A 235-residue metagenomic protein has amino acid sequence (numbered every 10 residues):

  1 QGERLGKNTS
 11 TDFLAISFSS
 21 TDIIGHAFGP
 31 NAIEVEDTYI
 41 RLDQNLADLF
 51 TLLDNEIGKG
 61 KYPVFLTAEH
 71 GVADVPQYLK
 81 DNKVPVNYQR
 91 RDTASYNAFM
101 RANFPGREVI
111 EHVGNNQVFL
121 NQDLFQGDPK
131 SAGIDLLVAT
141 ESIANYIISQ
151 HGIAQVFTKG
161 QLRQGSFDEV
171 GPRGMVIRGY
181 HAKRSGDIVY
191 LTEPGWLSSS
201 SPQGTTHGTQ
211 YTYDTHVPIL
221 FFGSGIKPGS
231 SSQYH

Functional and structural regions predicted by a protein language model:
Q1-D12, S19-D22, H26, I148-Q155 (+1 more regions): His/Asp/Glu-rich, glycine-adjacent segments that coordinate divalent cations and/or stabilize oxyanion chemistry on
E3-L5, M175-H181, H207-Q210: Short, surface-exposed beta-strand/loop micro-motifs that present aromatic residues
K7-L42, D48, L79-K80: Active-site His/acidic residue clusters
F13-S17, F65, V189, L220: Structural motif
G29-Y39, D123-G133, H207, K227-Y234: Second-shell loop/turn segments in exported
I33, D43-S199: Secreted, luminal/periplasmic, and some membrane-associated catalytic domains that remodel anionic oxygen-ester
N45, Y190, I219-L220, H235: A short aromatic-rich beta-strand->coil structural motif
R184, T192-K227: C-terminal, low-complexity/hydrophilic appendages and adjacent surface loops of extracellular/periplasmic anionic
